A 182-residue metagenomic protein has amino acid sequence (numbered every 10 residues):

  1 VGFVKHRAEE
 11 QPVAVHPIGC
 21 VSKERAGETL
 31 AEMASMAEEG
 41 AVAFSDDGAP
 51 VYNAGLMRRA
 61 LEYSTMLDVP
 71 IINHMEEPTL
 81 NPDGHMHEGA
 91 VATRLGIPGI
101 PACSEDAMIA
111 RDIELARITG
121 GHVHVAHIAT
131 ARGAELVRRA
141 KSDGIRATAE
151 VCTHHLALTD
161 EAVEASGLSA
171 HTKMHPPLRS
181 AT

Functional and structural regions predicted by a protein language model:
V1-E10, G19: Metal-associated gating/positioning segment near the N- to mid-region
C20-A26: Active-site beta->alpha loop and helix N-cap motifs at the rims of alpha/beta catalytic domains
E28-T182: Histidine/acidic residue-rich metal-binding segments in metalloenzymes
